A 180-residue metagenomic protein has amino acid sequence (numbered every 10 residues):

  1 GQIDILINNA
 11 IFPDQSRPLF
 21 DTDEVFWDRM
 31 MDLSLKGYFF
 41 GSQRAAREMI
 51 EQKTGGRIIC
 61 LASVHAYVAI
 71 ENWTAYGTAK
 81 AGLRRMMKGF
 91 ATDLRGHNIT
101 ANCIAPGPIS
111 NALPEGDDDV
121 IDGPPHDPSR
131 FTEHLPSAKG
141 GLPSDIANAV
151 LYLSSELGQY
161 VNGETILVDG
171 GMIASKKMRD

Functional and structural regions predicted by a protein language model:
R17-L19, F26-M31, F131: Substrate-binding pocket helix/loop in short-chain dehydrogenase/reductase
S42, A79, M87: Active-site helix of classical SDR
R47, T92-D93, Q159: Alpha-helical segment proximal to the catalytic Tyr-Lys
S63: Residue(s) in the substrate-gating loop at a strand-loop-helix junction that position the organic substrate next
V68, L151, N162-D180: Short C-terminal tail/terminal secondary-structure segment of NAD(P)H-dependent dehydrogenase/reductase domains
A75, G96, C103, G107-H134 (+1 more regions): A glycine/serine/threonine-rich, flexible loop-to-helix segment that serves as the NAD(P) cofactor-binding "lid"
R95, T100, V161-G163: Short, small/polar-rich loop/turn modules that mediate ligand/substrate recognition or access, typified
